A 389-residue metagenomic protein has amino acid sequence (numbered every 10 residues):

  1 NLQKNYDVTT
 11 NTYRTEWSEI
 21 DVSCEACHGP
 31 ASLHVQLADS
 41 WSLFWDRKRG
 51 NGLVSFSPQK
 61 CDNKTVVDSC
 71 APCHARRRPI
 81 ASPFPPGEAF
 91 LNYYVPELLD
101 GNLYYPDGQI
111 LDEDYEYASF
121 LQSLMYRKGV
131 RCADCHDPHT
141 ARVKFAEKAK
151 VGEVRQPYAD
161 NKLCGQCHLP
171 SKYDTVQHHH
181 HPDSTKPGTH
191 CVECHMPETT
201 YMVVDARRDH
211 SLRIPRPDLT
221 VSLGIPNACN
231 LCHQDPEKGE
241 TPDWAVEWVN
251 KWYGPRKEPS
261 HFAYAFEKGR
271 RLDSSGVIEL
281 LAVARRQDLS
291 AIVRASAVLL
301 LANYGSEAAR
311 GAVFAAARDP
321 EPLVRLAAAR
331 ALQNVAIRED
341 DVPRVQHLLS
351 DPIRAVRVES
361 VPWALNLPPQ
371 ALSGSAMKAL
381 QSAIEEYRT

Functional and structural regions predicted by a protein language model:
L2-L289, A295, P352-I353: Primarily the internal scaffold of c-type cytochrome electron-transfer domains, especially repeated/multiheme c-type
A31, G188, R310, R325 (+2 more regions): Internal amphipathic alpha-helical segments of the cytochrome P450 catalytic fold
S69, F120, L163, V249 (+2 more regions): Generic hydrophobic, helix-prone segments enriched in Leu/Val/Ile
R78-I80, F90, V358-Q381: Eukaryotic acidic, serine/proline-rich intrinsically disordered low-complexity regions that function as flexible
M196, E321-P322: A contiguous binding-surface segment within folded domains or other stable secondary-structure elements
S260-L272, I292-S306, A312-A315, L323-I337 (+2 more regions): Structural detector for internal amphipathic alpha-helices that build alpha-solenoid repeat scaffolds
D273-R285, S306-R318, A336-L348, Q370-R388: Amphipathic alpha-helical scaffolding segments comprising HEAT/armadillo-like alpha-solenoid repeats
D319, D351-A355: Short coil/turn segments at helix-helix junctions and helix-capping linkers within large alpha-helical proteins
